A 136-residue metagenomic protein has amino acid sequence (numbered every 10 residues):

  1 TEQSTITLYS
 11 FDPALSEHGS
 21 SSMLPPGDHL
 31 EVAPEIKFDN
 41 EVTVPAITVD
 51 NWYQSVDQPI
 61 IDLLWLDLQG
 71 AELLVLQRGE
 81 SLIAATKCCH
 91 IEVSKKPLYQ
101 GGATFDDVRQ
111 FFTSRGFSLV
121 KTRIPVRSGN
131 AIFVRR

Functional and structural regions predicted by a protein language model:
T1-R136: Phosphate/nucleotide-binding beta-alpha loop and adjacent structural elements of enzyme active sites
